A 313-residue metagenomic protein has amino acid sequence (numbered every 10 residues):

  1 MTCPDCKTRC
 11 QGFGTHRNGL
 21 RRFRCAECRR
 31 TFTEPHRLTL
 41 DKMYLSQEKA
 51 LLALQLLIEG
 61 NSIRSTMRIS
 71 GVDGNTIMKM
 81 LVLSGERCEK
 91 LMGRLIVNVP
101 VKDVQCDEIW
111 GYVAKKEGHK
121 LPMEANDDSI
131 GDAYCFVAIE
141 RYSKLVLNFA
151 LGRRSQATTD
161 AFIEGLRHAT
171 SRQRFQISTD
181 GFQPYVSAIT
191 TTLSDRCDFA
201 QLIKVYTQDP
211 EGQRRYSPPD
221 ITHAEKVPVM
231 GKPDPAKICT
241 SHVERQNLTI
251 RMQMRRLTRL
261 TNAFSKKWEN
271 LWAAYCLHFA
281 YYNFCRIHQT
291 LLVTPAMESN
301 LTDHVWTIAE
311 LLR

Functional and structural regions predicted by a protein language model:
M1-R313: Residue-level recognition of single "structural anchor" positions that define or cap local secondary structure
